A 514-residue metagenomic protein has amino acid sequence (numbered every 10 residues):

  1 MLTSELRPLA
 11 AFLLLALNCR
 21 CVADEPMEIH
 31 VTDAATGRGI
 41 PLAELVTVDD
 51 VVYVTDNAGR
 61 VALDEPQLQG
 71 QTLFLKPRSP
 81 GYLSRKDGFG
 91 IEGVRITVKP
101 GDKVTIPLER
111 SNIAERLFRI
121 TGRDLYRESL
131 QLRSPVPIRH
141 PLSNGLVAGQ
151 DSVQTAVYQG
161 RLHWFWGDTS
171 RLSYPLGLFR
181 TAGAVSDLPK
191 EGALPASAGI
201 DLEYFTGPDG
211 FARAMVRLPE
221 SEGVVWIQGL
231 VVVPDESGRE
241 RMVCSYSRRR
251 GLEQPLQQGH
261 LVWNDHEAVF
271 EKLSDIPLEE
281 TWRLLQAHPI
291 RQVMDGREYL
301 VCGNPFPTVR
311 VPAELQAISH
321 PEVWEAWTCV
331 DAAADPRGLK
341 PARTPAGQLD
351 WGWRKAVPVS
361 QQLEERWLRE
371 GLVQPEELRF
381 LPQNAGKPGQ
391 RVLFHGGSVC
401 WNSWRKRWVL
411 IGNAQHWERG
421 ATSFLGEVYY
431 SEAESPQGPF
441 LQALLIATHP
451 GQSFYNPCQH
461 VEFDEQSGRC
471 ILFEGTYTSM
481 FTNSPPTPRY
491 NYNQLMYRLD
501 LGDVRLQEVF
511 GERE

Functional and structural regions predicted by a protein language model:
M1-A10: Bacterial N-terminal signal peptides that target proteins for export
L13, L17-E25: Bacterial Sec-dependent signal peptides at the C-terminal "C-region" and cleavage site
D24, G70-T72, G101, G468: Extracellular Ig-like/FN3 beta-sandwich strand-entry sites
E25-M27, A35-D49: Short, ordered, surface-exposed loop/turn motifs in non-cytosolic proteins
D50-E65: Short, acidic Ser/Thr/Gly-rich low-complexity loop/linker segments typical of extracellular and cell-surface proteins
L68-R95: A short, solvent-exposed loop/turn motif at the edges and junctions of modular extracellular/periplasmic domains
G101, E109-A148, V157-G223, V232-W282 (+5 more regions): Beta-rich carbohydrate-recognition and catalytic domains
I227-G229, E279-R291, G397, S453-C458: Repeated scaffold domains used in trafficking and secretory/extracellular systems, primarily beta-propellers
